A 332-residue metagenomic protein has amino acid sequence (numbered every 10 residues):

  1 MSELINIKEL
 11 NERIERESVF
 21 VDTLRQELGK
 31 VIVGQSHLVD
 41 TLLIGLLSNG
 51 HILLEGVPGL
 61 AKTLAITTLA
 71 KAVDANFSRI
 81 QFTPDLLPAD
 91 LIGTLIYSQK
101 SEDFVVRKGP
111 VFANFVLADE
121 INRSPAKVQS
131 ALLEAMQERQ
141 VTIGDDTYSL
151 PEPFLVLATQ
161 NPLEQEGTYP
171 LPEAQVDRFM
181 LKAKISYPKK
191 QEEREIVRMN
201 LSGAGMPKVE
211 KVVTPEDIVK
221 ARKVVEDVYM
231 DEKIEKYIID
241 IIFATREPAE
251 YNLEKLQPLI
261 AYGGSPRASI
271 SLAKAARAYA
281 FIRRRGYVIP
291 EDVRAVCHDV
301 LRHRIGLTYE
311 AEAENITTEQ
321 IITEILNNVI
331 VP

Functional and structural regions predicted by a protein language model:
M1-E9, I14-E15, P248-P332: C-terminal engagement/docking regions of AAA+ P-loop ATPases
R13-S18, V31, T168-Y169, K182-K255 (+4 more regions): Conserved C-terminal "switch" segment of AAA+ ATPases
I14-L60, F243: Pre-Walker A (pre-P-loop) alpha-helix and adjacent loop at the N terminus of AAA/AAA+ ATPase modules, a conserved
L46-T83: Walker A/P-loop
V57, L91, T159: P-loop (Walker A) phosphate-binding loop of NTP-binding proteins
L86-F115: Short glycine-rich substrate-engagement loop in P-loop NTPases that contacts/grips substrate
A89, P110-Q137, P151, E166-Q175 (+1 more regions): Conserved AAA+/SF3 P-loop NTPase catalytic/coupling segment centered on the Walker-B
V105-N114, I143-Q160, L171-M180: AAA+/SF3 P-loop NTPase mechanochemical coupling elements
